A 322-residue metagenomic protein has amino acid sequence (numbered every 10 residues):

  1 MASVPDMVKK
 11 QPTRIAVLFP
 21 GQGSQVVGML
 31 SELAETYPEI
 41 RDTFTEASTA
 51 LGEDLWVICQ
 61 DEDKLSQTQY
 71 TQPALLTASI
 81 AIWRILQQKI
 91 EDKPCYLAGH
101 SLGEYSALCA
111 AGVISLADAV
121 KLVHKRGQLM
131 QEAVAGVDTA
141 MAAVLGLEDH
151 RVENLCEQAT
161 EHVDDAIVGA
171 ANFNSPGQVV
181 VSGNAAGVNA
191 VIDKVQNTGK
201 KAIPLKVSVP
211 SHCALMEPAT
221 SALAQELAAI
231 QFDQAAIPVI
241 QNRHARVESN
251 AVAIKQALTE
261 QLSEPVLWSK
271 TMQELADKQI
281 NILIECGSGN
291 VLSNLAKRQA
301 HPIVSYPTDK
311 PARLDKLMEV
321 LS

Functional and structural regions predicted by a protein language model:
A2-E153, I282-A312: FabD-like malonyl-/acyl-CoA
Q22-S24, L51, A111-E264: Alpha/beta catalytic cores of group-transfer enzymes, especially the acyltransferase/condensing modules of polyketide
A34-E35, Q158-T160, Q196-N197, K297-H301 (+1 more regions): Short, solvent-exposed amphipathic alpha-helical segments in soluble enzyme and RNA/protein-processing domains
C59, C156, I192, A296 (+1 more regions): Short, flexible helix/strand-to-coil boundary loops that buttress conserved ligand/catalytic motifs in alpha/beta
S101, Q231, Q279: Conserved functional loop/turn residues at catalytic and ligand-binding sites
S269-Q273: Short hydrophobic/charged patches on amphipathic alpha-helices used for structural packing and interfaces
L314-V320: Short, charged, surface-exposed secondary-structure boundary motifs
